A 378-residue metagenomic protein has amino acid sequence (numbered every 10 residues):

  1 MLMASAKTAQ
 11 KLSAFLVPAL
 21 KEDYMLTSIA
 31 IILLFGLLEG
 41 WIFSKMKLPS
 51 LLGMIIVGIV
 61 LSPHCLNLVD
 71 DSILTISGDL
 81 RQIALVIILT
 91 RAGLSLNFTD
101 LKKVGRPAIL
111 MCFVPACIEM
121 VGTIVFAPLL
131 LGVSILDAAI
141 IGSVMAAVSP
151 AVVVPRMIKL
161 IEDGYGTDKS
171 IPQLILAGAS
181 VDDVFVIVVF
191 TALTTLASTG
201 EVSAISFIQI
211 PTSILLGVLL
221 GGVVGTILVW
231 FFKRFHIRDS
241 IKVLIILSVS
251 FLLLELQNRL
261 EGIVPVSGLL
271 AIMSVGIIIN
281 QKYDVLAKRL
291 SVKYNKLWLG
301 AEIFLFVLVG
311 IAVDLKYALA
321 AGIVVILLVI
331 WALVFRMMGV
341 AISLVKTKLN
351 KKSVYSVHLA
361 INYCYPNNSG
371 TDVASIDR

Functional and structural regions predicted by a protein language model:
L2-R378: Transmembrane helical cores of multi-pass secondary ion antiporters/exchangers
